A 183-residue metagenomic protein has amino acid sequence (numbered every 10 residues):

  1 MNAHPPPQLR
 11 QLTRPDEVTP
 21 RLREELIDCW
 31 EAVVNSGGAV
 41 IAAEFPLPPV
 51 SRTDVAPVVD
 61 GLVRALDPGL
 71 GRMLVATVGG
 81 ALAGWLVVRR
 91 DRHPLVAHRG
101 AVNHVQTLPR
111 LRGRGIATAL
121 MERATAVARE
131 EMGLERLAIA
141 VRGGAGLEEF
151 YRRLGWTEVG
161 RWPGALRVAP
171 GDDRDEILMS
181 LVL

Functional and structural regions predicted by a protein language model:
M1-L9: Short, low-complexity, intrinsically disordered N-terminal peptides in bacterial proteins
R10-T13, E17-H98, N103-H104, L108 (+3 more regions): Acetyl-CoA-dependent GNAT
G71, R174-L178: Short hydrophobic/aromatic beta-strand or adjacent loop that forms the aromatic wall/cage of a ligand/substrate-binding
R112, L137-E148, A165-P170: Conserved beta-strand-loop-alpha-helix junction that forms the acyl-donor binding cleft
G113-M121: Glycine-rich acyl-CoA binding loop
M121, A128-V141: Conserved GNAT acetyl-CoA-binding A-motif
R152-W162: Conserved acetyl-CoA-binding loop of GNAT-fold acetyltransferases
